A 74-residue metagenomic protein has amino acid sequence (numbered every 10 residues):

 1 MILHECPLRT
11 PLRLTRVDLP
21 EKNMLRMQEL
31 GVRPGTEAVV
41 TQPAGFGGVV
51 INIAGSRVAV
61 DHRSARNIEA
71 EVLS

Functional and structural regions predicted by a protein language model:
M1-S74: Compact, glycine-rich, soluble single-domain proteins
